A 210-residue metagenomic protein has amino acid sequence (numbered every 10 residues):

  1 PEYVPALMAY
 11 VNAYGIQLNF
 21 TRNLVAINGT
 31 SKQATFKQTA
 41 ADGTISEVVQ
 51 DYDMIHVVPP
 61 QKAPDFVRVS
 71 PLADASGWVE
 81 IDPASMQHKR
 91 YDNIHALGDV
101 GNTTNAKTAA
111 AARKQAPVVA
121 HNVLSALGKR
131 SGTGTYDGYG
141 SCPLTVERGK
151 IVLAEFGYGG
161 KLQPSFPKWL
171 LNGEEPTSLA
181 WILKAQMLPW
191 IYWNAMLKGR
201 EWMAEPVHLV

Functional and structural regions predicted by a protein language model:
P1-S76, S131: A Rossmann-like FAD-binding core segment of flavoenzymes
Q17, V79, Y136-D137: Short solvent-exposed loop/turn micro-motifs enriched in small/polar/acidic residues
T30, A75, R90, G138-G140: A generic structural signal for well-ordered coil/turn residues at beta-strand boundaries that shape enzyme active-site
V49-K114, S125: FAD-site-proximal beta/loop scaffold in flavoenzymes
G77-H95, V146-F166: FAD-binding beta-loop-beta segment adjacent to the flavin cofactor pocket
L97-V146, L153-E155: A conserved FAD-binding loop/helix module that cradles the flavin
L153-V210: C-terminal auxiliary extensions adjacent to catalytic cores
